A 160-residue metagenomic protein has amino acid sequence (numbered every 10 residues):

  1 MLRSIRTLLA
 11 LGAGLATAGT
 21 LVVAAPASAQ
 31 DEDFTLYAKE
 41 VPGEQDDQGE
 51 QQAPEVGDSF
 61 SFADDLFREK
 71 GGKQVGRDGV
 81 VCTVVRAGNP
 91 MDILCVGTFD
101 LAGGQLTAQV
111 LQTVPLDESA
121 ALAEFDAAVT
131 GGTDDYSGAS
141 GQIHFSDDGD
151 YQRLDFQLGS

Functional and structural regions predicted by a protein language model:
L2-G14, A18-S160: Targeting-peptide/extracellular-domain and disordered-appendage signature
